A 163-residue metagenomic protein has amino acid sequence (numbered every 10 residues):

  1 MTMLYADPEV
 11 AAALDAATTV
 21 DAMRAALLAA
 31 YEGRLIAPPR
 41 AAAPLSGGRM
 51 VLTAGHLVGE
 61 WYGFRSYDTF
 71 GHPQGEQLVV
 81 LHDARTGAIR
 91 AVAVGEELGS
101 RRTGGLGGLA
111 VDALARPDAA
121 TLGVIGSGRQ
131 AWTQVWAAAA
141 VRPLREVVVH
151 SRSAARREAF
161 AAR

Functional and structural regions predicted by a protein language model:
M1-S100, G108, D118: N-terminal ligand-binding/catalytic initiation module
A6, G126, A161-A162: Proteins with a high burden of low-complexity, intrinsically disordered sequence enriched in S/T/G/P/A and R, requiring
R34, S127-R129: Gly/Ser/Thr-rich helix-start
L45-R49, V111, R129, F160: Charge-rich, low-complexity amphipathic helices in intrinsically disordered tails/linkers adjacent to domains
R90, S100-R101, Q130-Q134, A155-A159: Short, well-ordered, mixed-charge alpha-helical segments that flank or form enzyme active sites
R102-L122, R129-V141: Short internal alpha-helix immediately C-terminal to a glycine-rich phosphate-binding loop in Rossmann-like
V124-I125, H150: Structural motif
A140-R163: NAD(P)-binding Rossmann-fold cofactor-contacting core
